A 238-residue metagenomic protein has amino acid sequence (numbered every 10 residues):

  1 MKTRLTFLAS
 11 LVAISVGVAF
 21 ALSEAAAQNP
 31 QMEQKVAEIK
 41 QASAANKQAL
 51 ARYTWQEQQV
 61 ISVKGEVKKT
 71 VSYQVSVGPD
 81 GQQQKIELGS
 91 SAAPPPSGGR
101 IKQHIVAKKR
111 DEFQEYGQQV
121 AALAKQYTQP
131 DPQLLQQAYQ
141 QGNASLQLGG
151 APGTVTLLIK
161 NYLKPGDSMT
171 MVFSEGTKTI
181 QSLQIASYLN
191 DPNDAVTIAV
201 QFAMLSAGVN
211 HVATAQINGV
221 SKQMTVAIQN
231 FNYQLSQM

Functional and structural regions predicted by a protein language model:
M1-A13: Bacterial N-terminal signal peptides that target proteins for export
I14-E24: C-terminal segment of classical bacterial N-terminal signal peptides
L22-Q56: N-terminal leader/targeting segments and the immediate start of mature chains
M32, N46-T54, K68, Y139 (+2 more regions): Short, surface-exposed loop/turn motifs at beta-strand boundaries within globular domains
S43, E57-Q59, H211, N230: Polar/charged side chains located within well-ordered beta-strands of beta-rich proteins
N46-Q103: Solvent-exposed N-terminal domain segments of exported/luminal and surface proteins
S91-D167, T177, Y188-P192: Flexible, processing/modification-adjacent segments and terminal tails in exported/periplasmic/extracellular proteins
L148-M238: Gly/Pro-enriched, hydrophobic low-complexity segments that function as extracytoplasmic propeptides/linkers
